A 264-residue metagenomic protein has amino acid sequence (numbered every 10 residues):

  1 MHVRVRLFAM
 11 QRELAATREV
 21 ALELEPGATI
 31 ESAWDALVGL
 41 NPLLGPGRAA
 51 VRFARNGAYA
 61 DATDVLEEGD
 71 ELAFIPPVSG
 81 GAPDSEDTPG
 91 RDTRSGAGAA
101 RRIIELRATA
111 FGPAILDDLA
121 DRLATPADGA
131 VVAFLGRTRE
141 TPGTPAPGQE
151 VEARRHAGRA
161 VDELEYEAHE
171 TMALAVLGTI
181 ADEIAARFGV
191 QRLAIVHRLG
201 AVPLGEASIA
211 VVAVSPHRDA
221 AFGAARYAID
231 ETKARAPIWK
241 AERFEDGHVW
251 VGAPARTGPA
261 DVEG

Functional and structural regions predicted by a protein language model:
M1-D87: Ubiquitin-like/PB1-type beta-grasp interaction modules and other compact soluble beta-rich domains
R4, F8, R12-L14, E71-P77 (+4 more regions): N-terminal, polar/charged subdomain of small-to-medium soluble alpha/beta proteins
T29-S32, D219-G223: Short, conserved charged micro-motifs
